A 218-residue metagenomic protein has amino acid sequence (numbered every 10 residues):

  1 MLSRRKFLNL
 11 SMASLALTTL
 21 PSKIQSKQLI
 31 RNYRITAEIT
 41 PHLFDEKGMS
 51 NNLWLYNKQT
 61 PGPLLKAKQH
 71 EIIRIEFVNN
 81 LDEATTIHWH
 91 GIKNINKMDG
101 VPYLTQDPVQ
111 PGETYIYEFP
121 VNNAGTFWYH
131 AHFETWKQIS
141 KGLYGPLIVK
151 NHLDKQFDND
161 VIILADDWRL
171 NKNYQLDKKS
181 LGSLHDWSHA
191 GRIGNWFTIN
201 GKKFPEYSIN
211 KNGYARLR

Functional and structural regions predicted by a protein language model:
M1-L15: N-terminal secretory signal peptides and thylakoid transit peptides that target proteins across membranes
A13, S140, Q156, N210-N212: Active-site-proximal structural scaffolding
L15-A16, T135: Residue-level detector of secondary-structure transition/capping positions
T18-Q28: Bacterial Sec-dependent signal peptides at the C-terminal "C-region" and cleavage site
S26-Q28, S140, K155-D158, A190-R192: A generic structural signal for short, non-catalytic loop/turn and secondary-structure boundary residues
L29-D154, R218: Histidine- and aromatic-enriched segments that form or immediately flank copper-ligand environments
K150-L164: Internal hydrophobic scaffold segments of catalytic domains
D160-G213, R218: Acidic-aromatic/histidine active-site loop/patch
